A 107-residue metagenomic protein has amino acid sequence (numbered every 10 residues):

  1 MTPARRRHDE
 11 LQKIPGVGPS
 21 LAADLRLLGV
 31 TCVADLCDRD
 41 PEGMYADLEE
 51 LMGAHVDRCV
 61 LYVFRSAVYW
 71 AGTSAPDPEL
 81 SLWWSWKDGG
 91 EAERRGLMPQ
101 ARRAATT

Functional and structural regions predicted by a protein language model:
M1-P15, P19-T107: C-terminal extensions
